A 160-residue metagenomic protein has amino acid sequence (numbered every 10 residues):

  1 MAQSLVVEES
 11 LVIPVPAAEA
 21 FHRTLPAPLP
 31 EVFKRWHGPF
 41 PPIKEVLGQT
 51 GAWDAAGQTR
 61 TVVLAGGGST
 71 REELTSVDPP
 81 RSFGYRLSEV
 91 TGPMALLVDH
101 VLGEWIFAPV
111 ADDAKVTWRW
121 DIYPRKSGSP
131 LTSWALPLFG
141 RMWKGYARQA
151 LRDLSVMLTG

Functional and structural regions predicted by a protein language model:
M1-A52: Hydrophobic ligand-binding cavity/cleft-lining segments
S10-P14, V63, E73, G84 (+2 more regions): Generic structural detector for well-ordered beta-strands
R23, A27, I106, A150-D153: Short alpha-helical scaffold segments that flank and stabilize functional sites
E31-V32, P42-L97, K115, Q149-G160: Glycine-rich portal/gate segments that line the openings of hydrophobic small-molecule binding cavities
V90-G145: Beta-strand/loop substructures that line and gate deep hydrophobic ligand-binding cavities in soluble
